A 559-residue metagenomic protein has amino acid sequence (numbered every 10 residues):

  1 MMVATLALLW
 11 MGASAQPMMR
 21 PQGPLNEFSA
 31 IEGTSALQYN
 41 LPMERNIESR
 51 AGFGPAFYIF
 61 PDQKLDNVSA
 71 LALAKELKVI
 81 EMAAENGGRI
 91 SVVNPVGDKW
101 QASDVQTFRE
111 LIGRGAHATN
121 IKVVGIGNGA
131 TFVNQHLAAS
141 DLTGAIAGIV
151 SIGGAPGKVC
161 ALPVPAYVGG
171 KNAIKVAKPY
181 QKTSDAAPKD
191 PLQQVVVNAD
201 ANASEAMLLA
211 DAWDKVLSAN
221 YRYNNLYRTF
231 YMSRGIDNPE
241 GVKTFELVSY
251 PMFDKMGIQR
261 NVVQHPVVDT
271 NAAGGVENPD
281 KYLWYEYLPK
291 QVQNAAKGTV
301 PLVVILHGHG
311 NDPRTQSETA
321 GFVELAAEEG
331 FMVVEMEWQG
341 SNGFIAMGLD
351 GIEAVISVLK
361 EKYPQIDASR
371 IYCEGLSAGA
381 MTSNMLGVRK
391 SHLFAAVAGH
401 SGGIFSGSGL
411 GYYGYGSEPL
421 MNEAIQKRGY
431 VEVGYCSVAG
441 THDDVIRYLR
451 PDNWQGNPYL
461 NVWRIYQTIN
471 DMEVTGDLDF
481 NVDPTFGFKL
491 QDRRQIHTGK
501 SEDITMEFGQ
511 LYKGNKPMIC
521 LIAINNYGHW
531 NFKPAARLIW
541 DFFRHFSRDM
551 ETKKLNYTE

Functional and structural regions predicted by a protein language model:
M2-L9: Bacterial N-terminal signal peptides
A15-A56, E85, R89, N94-V96 (+10 more regions): A domain-start/cap signature at the N-terminus of enzymes
I47-G54, I59-K99, V292-A346, S406-G407 (+1 more regions): Short substrate-entry loop that stabilizes the transition state in hydrolases
G52-F57, N86-S91, H117-I121, L142-G148 (+8 more regions): Loop/turn elements at helix/coil->beta-strand transitions in domains of secreted/extracellular proteins
D66-S69, W100-Q101, T131-N134, G157-C160 (+7 more regions): Extracytoplasmic/secreted cell-surface and envelope-processing proteins
V96-V123, Q135, G343-Q365, C373: Alpha/beta-hydrolase active-site loop
G125-N128, G153, G375-A378, S401: Catalytic nucleophile serine of serine hydrolases, specifically the conserved "nucleophile elbow" pentapeptide
L142-L192, A396, S401-N515, H529 (+1 more regions): The feature captures the conserved acid-bearing segment of alpha/beta-hydrolase catalytic domains
